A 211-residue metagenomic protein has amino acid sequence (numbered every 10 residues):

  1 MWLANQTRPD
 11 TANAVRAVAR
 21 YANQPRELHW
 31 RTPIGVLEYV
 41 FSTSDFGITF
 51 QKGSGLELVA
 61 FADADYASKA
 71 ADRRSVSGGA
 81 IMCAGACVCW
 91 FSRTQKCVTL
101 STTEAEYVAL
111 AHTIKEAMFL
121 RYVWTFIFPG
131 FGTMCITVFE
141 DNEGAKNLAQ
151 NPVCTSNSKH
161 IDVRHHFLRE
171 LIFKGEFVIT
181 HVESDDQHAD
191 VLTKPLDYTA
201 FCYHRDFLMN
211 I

Functional and structural regions predicted by a protein language model:
M1-F46, E183, L192-T193: C-terminal reverse transcriptase regions that engage the nucleic-acid substrate
Q6, Y39, M82-A84, H112 (+2 more regions): Conserved catalytic core of Hanks-type protein kinase domains
Y21, E57, S75, R93-I211: RNase H-like nuclease module associated with reverse transcription
G35, F61-A70, A189, T193-K194: Acidic, metal-ion-coordinating active-site neighborhood of RNase H-like domains and the RT-RNase H "connection"/linker
E38-A64, P129-G132: Structured nucleic-acid-interacting core domains from mobile-element enzymes and related host factors, especially RNase
S42-F46, A67, C87-C89, F119 (+1 more regions): Conserved helix-loop functional segments at active or binding sites
A60-T103: RNase H-like nuclease fold core
